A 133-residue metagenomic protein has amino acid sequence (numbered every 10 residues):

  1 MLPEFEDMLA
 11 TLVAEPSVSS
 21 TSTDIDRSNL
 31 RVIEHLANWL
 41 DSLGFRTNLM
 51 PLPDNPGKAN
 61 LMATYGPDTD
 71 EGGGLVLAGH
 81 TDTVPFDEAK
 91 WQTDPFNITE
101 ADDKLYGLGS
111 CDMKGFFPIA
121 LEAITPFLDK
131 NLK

Functional and structural regions predicted by a protein language model:
M1-S110, P126-K133: Acidic/His- and Gly-rich active-site-bordering loop/insert found across diverse amide/peptide-bond hydrolases
G109-I124: Active-site alpha-helical elements of protease catalytic centers
